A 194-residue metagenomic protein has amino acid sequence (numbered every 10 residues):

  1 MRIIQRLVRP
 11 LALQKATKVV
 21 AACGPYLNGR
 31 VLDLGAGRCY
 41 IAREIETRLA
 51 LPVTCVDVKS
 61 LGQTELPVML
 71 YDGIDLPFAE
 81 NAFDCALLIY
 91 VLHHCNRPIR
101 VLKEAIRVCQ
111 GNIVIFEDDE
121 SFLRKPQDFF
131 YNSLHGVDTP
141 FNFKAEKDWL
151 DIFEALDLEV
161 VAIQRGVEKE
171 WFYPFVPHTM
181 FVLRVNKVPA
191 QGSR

Functional and structural regions predicted by a protein language model:
M1-V19: Class I SAM-dependent methyltransferase Rossmann-like catalytic core, especially the SAM/SAH-binding loop
V20-L27, P77: Glycine-rich helix-loop-beta junction characteristic of Rossmann-like nucleotide cofactor-binding loops
A21, R43, F116-Y173: C-terminal alpha-helical "lid/dimerization" subdomain adjacent to the S-adenosyl-L-methionine
L32, G37-D75: Class I SAM-dependent methyltransferase SAM/SAH-binding core
L87: A conserved beta-strand element that flanks and buttresses the S-adenosyl-L-methionine
Y90-H94: A short His-aromatic
I99-I113: A short glycine-rich, Lys/Arg-flanked "PGG" loop and its adjoining helix->strand segment in the class I
K169-R194: Core SAM-dependent methyltransferase catalytic element
